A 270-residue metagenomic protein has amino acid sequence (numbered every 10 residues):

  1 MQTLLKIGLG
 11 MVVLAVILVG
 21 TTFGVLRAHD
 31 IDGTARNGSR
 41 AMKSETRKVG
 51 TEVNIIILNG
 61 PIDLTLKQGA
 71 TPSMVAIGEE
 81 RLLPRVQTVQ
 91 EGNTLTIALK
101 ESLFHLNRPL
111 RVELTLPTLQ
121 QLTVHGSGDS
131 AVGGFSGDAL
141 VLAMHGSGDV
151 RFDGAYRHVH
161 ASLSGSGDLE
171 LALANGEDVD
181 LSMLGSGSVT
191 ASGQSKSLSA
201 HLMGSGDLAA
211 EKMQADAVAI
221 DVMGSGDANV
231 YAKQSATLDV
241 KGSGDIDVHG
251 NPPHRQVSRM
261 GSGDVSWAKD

Functional and structural regions predicted by a protein language model:
M1-D270: Intrinsically disordered, low-complexity terminal regions
